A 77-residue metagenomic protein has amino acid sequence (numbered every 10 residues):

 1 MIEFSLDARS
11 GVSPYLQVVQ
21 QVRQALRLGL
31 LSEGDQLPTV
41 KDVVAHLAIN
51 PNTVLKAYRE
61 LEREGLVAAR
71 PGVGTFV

Functional and structural regions predicted by a protein language model:
M1-Q36: Extreme N-terminal segment that seeds HTH/winged-HTH DNA-binding domains in transcriptional regulators
Y15, T39, V73-V77: Short, cationic-aromatic polyanion-contact patches
Q24, K56, E60: Alpha-helical DNA-recognition elements
L30-D35, E62-G72, F76: Beta-hairpin "wing" of winged helix-turn-helix
Q36-L47: A short alpha-helical element within helix-turn-helix/winged-helix DNA-binding domains across DNA-binding proteins
H46-L47, E60, E64: Residues within the alpha-helical elements of helix-turn-helix
N52: Key DNA-contact positions within bacterial/archaeal DNA-binding proteins
